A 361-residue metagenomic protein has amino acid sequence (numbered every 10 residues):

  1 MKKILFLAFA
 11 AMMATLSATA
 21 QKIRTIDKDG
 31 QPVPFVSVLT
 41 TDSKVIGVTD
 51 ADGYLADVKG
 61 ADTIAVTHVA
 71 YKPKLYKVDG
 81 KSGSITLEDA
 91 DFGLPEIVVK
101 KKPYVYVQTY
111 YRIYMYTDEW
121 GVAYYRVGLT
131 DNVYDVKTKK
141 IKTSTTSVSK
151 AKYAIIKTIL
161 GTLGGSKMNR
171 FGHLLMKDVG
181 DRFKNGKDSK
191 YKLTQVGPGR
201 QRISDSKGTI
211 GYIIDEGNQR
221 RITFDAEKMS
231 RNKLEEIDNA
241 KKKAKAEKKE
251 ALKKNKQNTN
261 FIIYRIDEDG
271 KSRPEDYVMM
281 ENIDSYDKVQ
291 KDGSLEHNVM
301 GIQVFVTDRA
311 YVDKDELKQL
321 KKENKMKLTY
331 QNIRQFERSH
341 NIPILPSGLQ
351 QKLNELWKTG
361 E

Functional and structural regions predicted by a protein language model:
M1-I23: Bacterial Sec-dependent N-terminal signal peptides
Q21-G30, G53, I85, I97-V99: A short, amphipathic beta-strand motif
K28-D42: Short, ordered, surface-exposed loop/turn motifs in non-cytosolic proteins
Q31-V33, L55-T63: Short Pro-Gly-centered beta-turn/loop motif in secreted/extracellular proteins
V36-T40, I64, V99: Hydrophobic beta-strand segments
K44-Y54: Short, acidic Ser/Thr/Gly-rich low-complexity loop/linker segments typical of extracellular and cell-surface proteins
A65-K77: A short, solvent-exposed loop/turn motif at the edges and junctions of modular extracellular/periplasmic domains
S84-E361: Surface-exposed, low-complexity/disordered segments and acidic/polar micro-motifs at processing/linker regions
